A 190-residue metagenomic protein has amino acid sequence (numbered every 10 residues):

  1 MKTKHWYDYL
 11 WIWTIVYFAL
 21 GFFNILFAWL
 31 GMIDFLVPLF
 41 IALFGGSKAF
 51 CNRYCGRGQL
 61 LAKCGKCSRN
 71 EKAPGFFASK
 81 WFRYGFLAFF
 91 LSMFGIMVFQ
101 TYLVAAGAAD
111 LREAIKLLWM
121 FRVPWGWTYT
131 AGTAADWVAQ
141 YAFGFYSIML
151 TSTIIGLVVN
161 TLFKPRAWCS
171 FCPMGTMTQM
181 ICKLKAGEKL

Functional and structural regions predicted by a protein language model:
M1-L190: Non-ligating segments of multi-cofactor redox enzymes
